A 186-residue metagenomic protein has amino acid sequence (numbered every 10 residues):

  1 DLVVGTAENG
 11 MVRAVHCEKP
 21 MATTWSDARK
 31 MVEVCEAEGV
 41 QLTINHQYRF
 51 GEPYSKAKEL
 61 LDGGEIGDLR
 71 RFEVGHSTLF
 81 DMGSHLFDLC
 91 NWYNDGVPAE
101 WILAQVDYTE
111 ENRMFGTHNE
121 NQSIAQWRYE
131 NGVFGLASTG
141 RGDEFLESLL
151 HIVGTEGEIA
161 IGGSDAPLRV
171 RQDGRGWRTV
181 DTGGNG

Functional and structural regions predicted by a protein language model:
D1, K30, K56-L60, D88-L89 (+1 more regions): Alpha-helical elements of Rossmann-like donor-binding domains used by nucleotide-donor carbohydrate transfer enzymes
D1-R49, G64: Beta-strand-loop-alpha-helix segment that lines the small-molecule cofactor/substrate pocket of alpha/beta enzymes
R13, V40, V97-E100, V133 (+1 more regions): A structural micro-motif
V15-H16, T43, E73, L103 (+2 more regions): Structural detector of well-ordered beta-strand residues that form the stable sheet scaffold of enzyme domains
T23, P53, D81-M82: Secondary-structure boundary/capping motif
Q47, Y129, L149-G186: C-terminal glycine/acidic-rich active-site capping loop/insertion
E52-R71: Rossmann-like NAD(P)H-binding beta-loop-alpha module
L69-H151: Rossmann-like dinucleotide-binding domain that binds NAD(P)(H)
